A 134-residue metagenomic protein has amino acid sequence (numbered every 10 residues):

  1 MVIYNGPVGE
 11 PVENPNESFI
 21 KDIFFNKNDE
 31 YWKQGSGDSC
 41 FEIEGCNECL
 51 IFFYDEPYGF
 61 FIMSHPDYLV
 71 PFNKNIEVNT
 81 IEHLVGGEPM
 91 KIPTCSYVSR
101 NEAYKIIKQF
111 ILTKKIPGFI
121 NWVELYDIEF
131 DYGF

Functional and structural regions predicted by a protein language model:
M1-Y31, F60-F134: Acidic, proline/glycine-rich low-complexity IDRs
V2, C40-E42, L50, N121: Generic structural signal for residues positioned in beta-strands
E30-F41: A short, Trp-centered hydrophobic/proline-enriched beta-strand micro-motif
I43-P57, V70-N73: Broad, structure-driven detector of short, well-ordered beta-strand segments within folded domains
